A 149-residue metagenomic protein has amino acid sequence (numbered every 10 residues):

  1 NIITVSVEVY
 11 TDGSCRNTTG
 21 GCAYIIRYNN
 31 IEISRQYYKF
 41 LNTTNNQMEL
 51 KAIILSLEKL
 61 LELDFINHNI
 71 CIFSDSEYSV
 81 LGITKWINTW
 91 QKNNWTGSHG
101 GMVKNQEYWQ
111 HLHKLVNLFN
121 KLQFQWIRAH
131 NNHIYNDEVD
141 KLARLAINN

Functional and structural regions predicted by a protein language model:
N1-M48, L55-E62, I83, R144-N149: RNase H-like nuclease fold core
S14-T19, L55-E138, L142: RNase H catalytic domain
M48-E49, Y135: Hydrophobic (often cysteine-bearing) scaffold residues that line and stabilize catalytic clefts of nucleotide/cofactor
